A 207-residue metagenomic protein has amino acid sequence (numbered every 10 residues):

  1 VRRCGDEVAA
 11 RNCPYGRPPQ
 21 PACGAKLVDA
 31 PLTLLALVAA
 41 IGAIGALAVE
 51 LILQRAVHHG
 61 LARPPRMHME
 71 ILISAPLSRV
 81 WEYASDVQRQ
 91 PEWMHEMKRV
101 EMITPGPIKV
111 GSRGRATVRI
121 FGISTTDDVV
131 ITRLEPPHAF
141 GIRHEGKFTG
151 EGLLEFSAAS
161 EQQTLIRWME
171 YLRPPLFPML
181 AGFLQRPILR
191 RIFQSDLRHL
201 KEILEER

Functional and structural regions predicted by a protein language model:
T33-K109, H199: Hydrophobic ligand-binding cavity/cleft-lining segments
H68, S124-D128, T149-L153: Short, surface-exposed coil-to-beta transition loops
L77, P105-I108, T132-P137, E155-L165: A short, structured loop/turn motif at beta-sheet edges
R79-A84, Q90, G114-A116, I131 (+4 more regions): Hydrophobic pocket/interface hotspot
Q88-T126, V130-A139: Short beta-edge strand/loop motif at the mouth of beta-sheet-based domains
G141-S195, L200-E202, E206: Beta-strand/loop substructures that line and gate deep hydrophobic ligand-binding cavities in soluble
